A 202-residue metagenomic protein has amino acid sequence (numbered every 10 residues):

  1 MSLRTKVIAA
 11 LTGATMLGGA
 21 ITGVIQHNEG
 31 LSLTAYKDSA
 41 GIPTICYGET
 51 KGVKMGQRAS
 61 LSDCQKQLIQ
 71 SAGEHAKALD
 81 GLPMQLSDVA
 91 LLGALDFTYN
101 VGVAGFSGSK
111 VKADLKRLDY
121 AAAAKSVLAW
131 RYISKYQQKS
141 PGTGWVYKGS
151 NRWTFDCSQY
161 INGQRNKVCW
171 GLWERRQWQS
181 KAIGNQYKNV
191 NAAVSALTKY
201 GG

Functional and structural regions predicted by a protein language model:
S2-L11, A20-A40, V53, R58-A72 (+1 more regions): Long, amphipathic alpha-helical surface segments
T34, P43-I45, M84, F97 (+1 more regions): Flexible, active-site-adjacent loop/turn segments at secondary-structure boundaries
S39-I42, L91: A structure-centric signal for secondary-structure junctions around beta-strands
T44-C46, G93-D96, A122-S126: Structural recognition of the beta-strand scaffold that forms the well-ordered cores of secreted hydrolase catalytic
G48-T50: Solvent-exposed coil/turn segments that connect beta secondary-structure elements in extracytoplasmic/periplasmic
E74-K112: Active-site nucleophile-His-acid catalytic modules used for acyl/amide transfer and hydrolysis across diverse enzymes
